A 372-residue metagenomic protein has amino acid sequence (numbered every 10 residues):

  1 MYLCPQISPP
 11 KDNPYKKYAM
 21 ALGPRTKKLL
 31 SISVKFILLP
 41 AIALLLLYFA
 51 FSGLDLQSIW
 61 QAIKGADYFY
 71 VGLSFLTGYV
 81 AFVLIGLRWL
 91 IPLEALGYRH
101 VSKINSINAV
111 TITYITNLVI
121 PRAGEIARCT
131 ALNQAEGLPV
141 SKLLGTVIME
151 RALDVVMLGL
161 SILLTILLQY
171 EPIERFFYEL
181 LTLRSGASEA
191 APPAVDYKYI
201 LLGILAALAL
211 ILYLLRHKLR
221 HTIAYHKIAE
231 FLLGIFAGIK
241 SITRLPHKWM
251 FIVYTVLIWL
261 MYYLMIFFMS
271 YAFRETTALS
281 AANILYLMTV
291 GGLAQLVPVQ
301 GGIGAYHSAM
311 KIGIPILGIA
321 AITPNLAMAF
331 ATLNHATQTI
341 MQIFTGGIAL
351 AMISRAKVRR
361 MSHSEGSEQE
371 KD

Functional and structural regions predicted by a protein language model:
Y2-T111, L168, E174-G292, Q338-D372: Predominantly cytoplasmic-facing regulatory/coupling regions of multi-pass membrane proteins
L90-L93, I126-A131, H307: Helix-loop junctions and terminal segments of transmembrane helices in multi-pass membrane transport/translocation
K103-N105, E125, L138-M149, A320-L333: Membrane-interface alpha-helices at helix entry/exit sites of multi-pass transporters
I107-Q134: Hydrophobic, aromatic-rich membrane-embedded alpha-helical segments
I112-P121, Y286-H307: Transmembrane alpha-helix interface/packing and boundary motifs in multi-pass membrane proteins, characterized by
I112-V119, L144-L167, A329-T345: Membrane-embedded alpha-helical segments of transport systems, primarily multispan ion/solute transporters
C129-S141, G145, L158-S161, L168-F176: Alpha-helical transmembrane bundle and helix-membrane interface signal in multi-pass integral membrane proteins
L132-P139, S308-L326: Interfacial segments of multi-pass membrane proteins
